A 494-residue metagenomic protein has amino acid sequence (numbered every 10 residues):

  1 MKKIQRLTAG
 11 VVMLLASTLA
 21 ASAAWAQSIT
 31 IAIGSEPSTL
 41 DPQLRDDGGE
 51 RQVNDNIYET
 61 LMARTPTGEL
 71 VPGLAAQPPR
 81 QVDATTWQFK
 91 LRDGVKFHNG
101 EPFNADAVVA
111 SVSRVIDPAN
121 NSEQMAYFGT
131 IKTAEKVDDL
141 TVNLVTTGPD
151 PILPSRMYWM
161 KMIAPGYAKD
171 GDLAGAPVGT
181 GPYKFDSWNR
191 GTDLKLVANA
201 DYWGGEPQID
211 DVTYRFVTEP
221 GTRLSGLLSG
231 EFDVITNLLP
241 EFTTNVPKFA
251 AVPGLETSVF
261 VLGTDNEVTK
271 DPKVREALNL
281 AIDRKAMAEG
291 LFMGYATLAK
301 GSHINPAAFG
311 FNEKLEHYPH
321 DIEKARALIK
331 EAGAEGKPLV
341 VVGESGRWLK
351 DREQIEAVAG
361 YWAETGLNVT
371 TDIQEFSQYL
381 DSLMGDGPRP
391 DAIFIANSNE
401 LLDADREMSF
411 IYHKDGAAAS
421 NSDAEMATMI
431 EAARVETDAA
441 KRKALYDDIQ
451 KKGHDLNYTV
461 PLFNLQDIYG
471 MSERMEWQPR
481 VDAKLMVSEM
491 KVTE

Functional and structural regions predicted by a protein language model:
I31, G100, D233-V234, G360-I411 (+1 more regions): Periplasmic binding protein-like
A32-V82, S113, V178-G179: N-terminal lobe/hinge region of extracytoplasmic solute-binding protein
K90, Q124-G166, S187: Surface-exposed binding/hinge segments that line and control ligand-binding clefts or catalytic entry sites
E135, D186-V197, T213-N266, S345: Extracellular/periplasmic solute-recognition and catalytic clefts
M157-P207, D211, E219-T222, E323 (+1 more regions): Gly/Pro-rich hinge or "lid" segments in bacterial periplasmic/extracellular proteins
K273, N368-L380, R406-E473, E494: Extracytoplasmic/peripheral linker and loop segments enriched in polar/acidic and small residues with frequent Thr/Pro
L298-E331, W348-E353: Structural transition elements
Y469-E494: Long beta-strand-rich cores associated with HINT superfamily self-processing modules
